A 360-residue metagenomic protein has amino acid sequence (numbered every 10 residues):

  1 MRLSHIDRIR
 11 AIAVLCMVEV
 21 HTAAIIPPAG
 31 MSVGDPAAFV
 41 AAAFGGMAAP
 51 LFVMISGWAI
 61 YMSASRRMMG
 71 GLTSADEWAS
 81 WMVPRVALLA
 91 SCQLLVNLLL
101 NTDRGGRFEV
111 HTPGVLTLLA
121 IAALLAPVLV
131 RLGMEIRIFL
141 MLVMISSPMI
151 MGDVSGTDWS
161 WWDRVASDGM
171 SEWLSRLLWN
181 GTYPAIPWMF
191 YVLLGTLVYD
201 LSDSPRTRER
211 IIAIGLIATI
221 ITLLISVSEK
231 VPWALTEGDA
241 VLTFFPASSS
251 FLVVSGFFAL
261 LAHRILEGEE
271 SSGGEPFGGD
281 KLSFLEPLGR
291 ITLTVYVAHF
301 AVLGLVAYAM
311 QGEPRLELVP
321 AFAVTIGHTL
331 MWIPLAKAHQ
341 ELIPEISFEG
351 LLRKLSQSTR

Functional and structural regions predicted by a protein language model:
M1-R360: Alpha-helical transmembrane segments and their immediate juxtamembrane cytosolic regions
